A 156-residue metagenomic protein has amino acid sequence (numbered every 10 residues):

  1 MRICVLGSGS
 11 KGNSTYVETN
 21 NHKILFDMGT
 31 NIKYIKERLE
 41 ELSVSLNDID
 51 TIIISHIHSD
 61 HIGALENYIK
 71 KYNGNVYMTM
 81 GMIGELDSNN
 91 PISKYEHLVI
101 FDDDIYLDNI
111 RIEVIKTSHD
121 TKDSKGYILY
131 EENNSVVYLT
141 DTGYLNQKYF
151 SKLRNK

Functional and structural regions predicted by a protein language model:
M1-E41, K125-D141: Conserved beta-strand hairpin/beta-sheet module of binuclear metal-dependent hydrolase folds, prominently
K11, S59-I62, G84-E85, T121-K122 (+1 more regions): Active-site environment of divalent metal-dependent phosphoester hydrolases
T15, I35-K36, G63-L65, L86-S88 (+2 more regions): Short glycine-/acidic-enriched loop or helix-start segments at secondary-structure transitions that form or flank
K33-T79: Active-site metal-binding motif and surrounding structural segment of the metallo-beta-lactamase
L39-S43, D104-N109, Y149-L153: Short amphipathic alpha-helix with an adjacent loop that forms part of the alpha/beta core around
I49, Y95, R154-K156: Short, well-ordered alpha-helix to beta-strand connector turns
M80-N133: Metallo-beta-lactamase
T121, V137-K156: Active-site-proximal loop/helix segments of hydrolase catalytic cores
